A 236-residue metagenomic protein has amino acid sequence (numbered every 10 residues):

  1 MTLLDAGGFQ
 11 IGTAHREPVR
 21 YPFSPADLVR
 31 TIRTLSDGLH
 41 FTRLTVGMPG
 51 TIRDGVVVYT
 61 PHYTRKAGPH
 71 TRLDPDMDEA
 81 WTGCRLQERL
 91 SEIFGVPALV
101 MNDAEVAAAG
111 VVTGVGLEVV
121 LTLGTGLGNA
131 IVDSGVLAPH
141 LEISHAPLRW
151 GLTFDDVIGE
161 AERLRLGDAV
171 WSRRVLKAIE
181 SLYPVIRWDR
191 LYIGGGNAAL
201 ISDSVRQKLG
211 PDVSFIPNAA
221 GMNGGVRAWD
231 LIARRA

Functional and structural regions predicted by a protein language model:
M1-R30, D133-L164: Short glycine-rich, Thr/Ser-proximal phosphate-binding strand/loop in the N-terminal lobe of ATP-dependent enzymes
P18-R33, T42-R43, I52-A109, V157 (+2 more regions): Glycine-rich phosphate-binding loop and adjoining helix at the ATP-binding site of ATP-dependent phosphoryl-transfer
D37-H40, G114-V115, V185-I186: Glycine-rich phosphate-binding loop signature in dinucleotide/nucleotide-binding domains
L44-G50, L123-T125, R190-A198: Glycine-rich beta-strand-to-loop/alpha-helix junction loops that act as flexible
G114, G126-G128, V132: Conserved mixed alpha/beta catalytic, RNA-binding, or beta-rich assembly cores of soluble enzyme, regulatory
L117-L121: Conserved beta-strand elements of the Class I
W171-V185: A short, acidic, amphipathic alpha-helical segment used as a generic capping/interface helix at domain edges
L182, I186-P217: Glycine-rich phosphate-binding loops at beta-strand->alpha-helix junctions
